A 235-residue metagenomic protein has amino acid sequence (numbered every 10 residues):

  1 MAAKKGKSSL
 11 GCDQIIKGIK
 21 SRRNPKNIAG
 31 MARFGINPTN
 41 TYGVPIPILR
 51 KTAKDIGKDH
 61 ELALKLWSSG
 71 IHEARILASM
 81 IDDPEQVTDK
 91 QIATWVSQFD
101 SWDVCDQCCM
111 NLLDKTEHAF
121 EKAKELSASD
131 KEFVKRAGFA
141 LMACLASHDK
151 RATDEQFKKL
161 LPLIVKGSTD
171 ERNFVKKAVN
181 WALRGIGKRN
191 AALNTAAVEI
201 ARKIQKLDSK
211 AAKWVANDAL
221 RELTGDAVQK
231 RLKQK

Functional and structural regions predicted by a protein language model:
M1-K235: Alpha-helical scaffold domains
